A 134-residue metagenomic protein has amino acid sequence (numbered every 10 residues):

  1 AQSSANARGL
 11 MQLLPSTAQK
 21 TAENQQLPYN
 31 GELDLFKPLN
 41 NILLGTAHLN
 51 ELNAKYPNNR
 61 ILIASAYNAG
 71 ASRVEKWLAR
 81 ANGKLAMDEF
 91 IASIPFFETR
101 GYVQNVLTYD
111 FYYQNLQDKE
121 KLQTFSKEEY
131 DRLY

Functional and structural regions predicted by a protein language model:
A1-Y134: Catalytic glycan-binding domains that act on GlcNAc-containing polysaccharides
